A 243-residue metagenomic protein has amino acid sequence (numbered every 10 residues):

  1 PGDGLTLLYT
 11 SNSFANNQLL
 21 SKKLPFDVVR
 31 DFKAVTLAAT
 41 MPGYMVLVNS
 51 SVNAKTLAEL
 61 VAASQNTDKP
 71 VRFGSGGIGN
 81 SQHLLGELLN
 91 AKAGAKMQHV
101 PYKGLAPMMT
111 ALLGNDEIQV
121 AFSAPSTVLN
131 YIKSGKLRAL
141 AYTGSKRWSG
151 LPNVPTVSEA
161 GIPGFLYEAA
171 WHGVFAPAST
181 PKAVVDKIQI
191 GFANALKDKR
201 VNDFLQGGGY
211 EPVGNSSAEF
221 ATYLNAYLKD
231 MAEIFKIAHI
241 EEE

Functional and structural regions predicted by a protein language model:
P1, T56, P101, D116-E117 (+6 more regions): Conserved functional loop/turn residues at catalytic and ligand-binding sites
P1-T6, A15, L19-P107, V157-I162 (+1 more regions): Hinge/capping helix and adjacent helix->loop/strand transition within the periplasmic-binding protein
P1-Y9, T67-V71, A93-A95, L113-S123 (+2 more regions): Alpha-to-beta junction loops
Y9-T10, L37, Y102, F122-S123 (+2 more regions): Short beta-strand and adjacent tight-turn residues that come in two discontinuous sequence segments and form the edges
S13-K23, L88-K92, Q119-V154: A ligand-binding cleft/hinge motif common to bilobed small-molecule-binding domains
A95, K133, K182-E243: An extracytoplasmic/periplasmic, membrane-proximal ligand-sensing/linker region
P107-M108, T127, E219: Short acidic active-site motifs
